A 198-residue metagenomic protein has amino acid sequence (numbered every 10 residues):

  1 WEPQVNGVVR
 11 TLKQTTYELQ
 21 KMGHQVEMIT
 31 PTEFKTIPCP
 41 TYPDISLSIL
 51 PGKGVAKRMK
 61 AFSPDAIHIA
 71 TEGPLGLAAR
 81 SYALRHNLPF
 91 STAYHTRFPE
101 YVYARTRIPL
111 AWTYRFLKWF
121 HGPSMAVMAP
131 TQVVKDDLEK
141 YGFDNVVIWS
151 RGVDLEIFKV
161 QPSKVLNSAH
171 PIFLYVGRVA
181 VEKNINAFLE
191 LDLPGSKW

Functional and structural regions predicted by a protein language model:
W1-K35, F62, E190: N-terminal subdomain of nucleotide-sugar transferases
P31-F62, I69, P109: A short, charged, and often flexible helix/loop element on the N-terminal side of the glycosyltransferase catalytic
T32, V133, G152: Carbohydrate-associated surface elements
V55-G76, H86-S91: Short N-terminal targeting/anchoring amphipathic segment
P89-S91, F98-W119, A129, L155: Nucleotide-sugar donor phosphate/pyrophosphate-binding loop at the beta->alpha transition of glycosyltransferases
G122-T131, V147: A short beta-strand/loop micro-motif in the catalytic core of glycosyltransferases that engages the nucleotide-sugar
V153-A169: Acidic anion/phosphate-binding donor-loop and adjacent secondary structure in glycosyltransferase catalytic cores
V165-G195: Conserved donor-binding/catalytic core segment of Leloir-type glycosyltransferases
